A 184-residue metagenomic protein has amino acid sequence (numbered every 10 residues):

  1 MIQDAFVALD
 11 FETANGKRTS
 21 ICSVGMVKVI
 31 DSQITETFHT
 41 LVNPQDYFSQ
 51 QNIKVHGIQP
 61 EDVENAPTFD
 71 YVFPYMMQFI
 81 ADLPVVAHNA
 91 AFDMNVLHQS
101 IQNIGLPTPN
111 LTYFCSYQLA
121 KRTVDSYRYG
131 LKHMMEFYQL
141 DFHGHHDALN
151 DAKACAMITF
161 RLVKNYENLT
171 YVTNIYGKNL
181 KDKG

Functional and structural regions predicted by a protein language model:
M1, M157-G184: Acidic two-metal-ion nuclease catalytic site recognized across multiple nuclease folds, prominently DnaQ/RNase D-T
M1-L111, D125-R128, K132-H146: Conserved non-catalytic scaffold segment of RNase H-like nuclease domains
V72, A120, A154-C155: Short Asp/Glu-rich motifs
N95, Q118, K153: Active-site phosphate/pyrophosphate-handling residues
T108-S116, A120: Short, acidic/small-residue loops that bind anionic groups at enzyme active sites
D147-F160: Acidic, divalent-metal-coordinating active-site segment for phosphoryl/phosphodiester hydrolysis, typified by short
